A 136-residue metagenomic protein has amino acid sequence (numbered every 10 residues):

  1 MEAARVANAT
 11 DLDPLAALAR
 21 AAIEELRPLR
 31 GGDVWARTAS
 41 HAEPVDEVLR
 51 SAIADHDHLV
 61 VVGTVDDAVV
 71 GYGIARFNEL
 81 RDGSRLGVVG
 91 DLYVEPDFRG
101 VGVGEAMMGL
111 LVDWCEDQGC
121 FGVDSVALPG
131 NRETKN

Functional and structural regions predicted by a protein language model:
E2, V6-S84, V88-G90, E95 (+1 more regions): Acetyl-CoA-dependent GNAT
W35-A36, F98, F121-G122: Short, contiguous strand/loop micro-motifs
G71, G87, G100-G104, G119: Glycine-centered flexibility sites
L92-R99, A127: A short, internal acetyl-CoA/4′-phosphopantetheine-binding micro-motif in the GNAT/acyltransferase core
V101, E105, D117, P129-N136: Conserved active-site alpha-helix within GNAT-family acetyltransferase domains
C115-A127: Conserved GNAT acetyl-CoA-binding A-motif
